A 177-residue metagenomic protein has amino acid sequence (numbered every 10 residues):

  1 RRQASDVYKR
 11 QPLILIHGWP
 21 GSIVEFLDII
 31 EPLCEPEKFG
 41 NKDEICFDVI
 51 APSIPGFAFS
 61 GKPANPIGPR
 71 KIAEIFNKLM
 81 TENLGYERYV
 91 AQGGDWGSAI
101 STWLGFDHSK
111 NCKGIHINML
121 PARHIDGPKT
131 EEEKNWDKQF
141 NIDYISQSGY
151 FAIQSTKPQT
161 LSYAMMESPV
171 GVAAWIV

Functional and structural regions predicted by a protein language model:
R2-Y8: Short, small-residue-biased leader/transition segments that mark boundaries at the very start of proteins
V7, P20, D43: A contiguous catalytic/ligand-binding core that recognizes phosphate-bearing ligands
K9-Q11, I45-C46: A short, charged/proline- and glycine-enriched loop that marks the coil->beta-strand transition at the N-terminal
R10-G18: Short beta-strand element of the alpha/beta-hydrolase
W19-E31: The serine-hydrolase catalytic nucleophile loop
I29-L33, I67-G68: Glycine-rich, phosphate-binding/catalytic loops in enzymes
L33-F59: Conserved alpha/beta-hydrolase
F57, P63-Q92, S98-A99, W103-V177: Flexible "cap/lid" subdomain of the alpha/beta-hydrolase fold that forms the substrate-access gate
